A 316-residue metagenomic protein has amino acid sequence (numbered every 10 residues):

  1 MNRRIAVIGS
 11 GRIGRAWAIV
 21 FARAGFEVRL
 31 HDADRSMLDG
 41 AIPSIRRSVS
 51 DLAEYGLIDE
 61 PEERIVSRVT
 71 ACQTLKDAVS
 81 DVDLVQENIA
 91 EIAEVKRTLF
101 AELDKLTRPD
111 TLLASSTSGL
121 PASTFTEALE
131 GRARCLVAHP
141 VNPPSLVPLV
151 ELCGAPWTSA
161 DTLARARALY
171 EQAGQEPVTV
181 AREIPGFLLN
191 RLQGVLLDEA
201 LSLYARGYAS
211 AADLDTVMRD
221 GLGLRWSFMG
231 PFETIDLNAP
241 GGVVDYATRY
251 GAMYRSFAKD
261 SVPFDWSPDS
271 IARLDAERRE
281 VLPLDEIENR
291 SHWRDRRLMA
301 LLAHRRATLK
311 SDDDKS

Functional and structural regions predicted by a protein language model:
M1-Y55: NAD(P)+-binding Rossmann beta1-loop-alpha1 motif at the extreme N-terminus of oxidoreductases
I5, A22-R23, L30, I65-L84 (+1 more regions): Amphipathic alpha-helical segments at domain termini/boundaries
R12, S36-M37, D51-L113, L120: Rossmann-like NAD(P)-binding element
A24, Q172-Q175, T179, R206 (+1 more regions): NAD(P)-dependent Rossmann-like dehydrogenase/reductase catalytic/cofactor-binding core
V28, V85, L113-A114, C135: Hydrophobic/aromatic residues located in beta-strands of well-ordered beta-sheets within soluble catalytic
S115-R182, G186, N190: Rossmann-fold dinucleotide-binding core
